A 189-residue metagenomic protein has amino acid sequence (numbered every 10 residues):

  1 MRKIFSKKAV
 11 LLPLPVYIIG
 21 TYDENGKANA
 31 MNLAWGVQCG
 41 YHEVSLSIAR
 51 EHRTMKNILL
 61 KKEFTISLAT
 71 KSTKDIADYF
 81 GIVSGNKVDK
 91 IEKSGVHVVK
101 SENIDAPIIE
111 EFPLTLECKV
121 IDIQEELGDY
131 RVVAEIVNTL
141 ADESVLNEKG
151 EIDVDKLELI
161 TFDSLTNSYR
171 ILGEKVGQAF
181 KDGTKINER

Functional and structural regions predicted by a protein language model:
M1-R189: Basic, polyanion-binding surface patches
